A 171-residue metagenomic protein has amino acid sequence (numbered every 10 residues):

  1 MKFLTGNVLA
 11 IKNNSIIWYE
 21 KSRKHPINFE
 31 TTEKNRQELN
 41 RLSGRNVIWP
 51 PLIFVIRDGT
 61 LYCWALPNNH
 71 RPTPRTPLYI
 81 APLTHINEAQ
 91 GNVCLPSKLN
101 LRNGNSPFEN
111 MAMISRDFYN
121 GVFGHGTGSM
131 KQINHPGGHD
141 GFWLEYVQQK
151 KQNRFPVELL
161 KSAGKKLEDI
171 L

Functional and structural regions predicted by a protein language model:
M1-R102: Compact alpha/beta protein-protein interaction domains typified by the UBC
P74-L171: Domain-scale recognition of soluble eukaryotic interaction modules
